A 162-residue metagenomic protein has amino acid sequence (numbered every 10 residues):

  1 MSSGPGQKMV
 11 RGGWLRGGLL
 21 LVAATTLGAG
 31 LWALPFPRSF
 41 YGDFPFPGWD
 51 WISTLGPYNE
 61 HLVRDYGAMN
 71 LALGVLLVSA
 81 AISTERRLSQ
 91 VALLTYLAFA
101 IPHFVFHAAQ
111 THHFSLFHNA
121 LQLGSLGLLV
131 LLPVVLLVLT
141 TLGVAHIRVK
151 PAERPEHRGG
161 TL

Functional and structural regions predicted by a protein language model:
M1-A29: Cytosolic juxtamembrane helix and N-cap/initiation of the first transmembrane helix
T25-L62, G67: Hydrophobic transmembrane helix segments
G56-A81, A98: Core segments of alpha-helical transmembrane spans in multipass integral membrane proteins
L88-Y96: Membrane-interfacial loop-to-transmembrane alpha-helix junctions, especially the N-terminal start
P102-H112: Transmembrane alpha-helical segments of integral membrane proteins
S115-G127: Non-cytosolic membrane-interface motifs at loop->transmembrane helix junctions
L129-P151: Membrane-water interface at the C-terminal end of transmembrane alpha helices
V149-L162: Short, highly charged, low-complexity non-transmembrane loops/tails of multi-pass membrane proteins
